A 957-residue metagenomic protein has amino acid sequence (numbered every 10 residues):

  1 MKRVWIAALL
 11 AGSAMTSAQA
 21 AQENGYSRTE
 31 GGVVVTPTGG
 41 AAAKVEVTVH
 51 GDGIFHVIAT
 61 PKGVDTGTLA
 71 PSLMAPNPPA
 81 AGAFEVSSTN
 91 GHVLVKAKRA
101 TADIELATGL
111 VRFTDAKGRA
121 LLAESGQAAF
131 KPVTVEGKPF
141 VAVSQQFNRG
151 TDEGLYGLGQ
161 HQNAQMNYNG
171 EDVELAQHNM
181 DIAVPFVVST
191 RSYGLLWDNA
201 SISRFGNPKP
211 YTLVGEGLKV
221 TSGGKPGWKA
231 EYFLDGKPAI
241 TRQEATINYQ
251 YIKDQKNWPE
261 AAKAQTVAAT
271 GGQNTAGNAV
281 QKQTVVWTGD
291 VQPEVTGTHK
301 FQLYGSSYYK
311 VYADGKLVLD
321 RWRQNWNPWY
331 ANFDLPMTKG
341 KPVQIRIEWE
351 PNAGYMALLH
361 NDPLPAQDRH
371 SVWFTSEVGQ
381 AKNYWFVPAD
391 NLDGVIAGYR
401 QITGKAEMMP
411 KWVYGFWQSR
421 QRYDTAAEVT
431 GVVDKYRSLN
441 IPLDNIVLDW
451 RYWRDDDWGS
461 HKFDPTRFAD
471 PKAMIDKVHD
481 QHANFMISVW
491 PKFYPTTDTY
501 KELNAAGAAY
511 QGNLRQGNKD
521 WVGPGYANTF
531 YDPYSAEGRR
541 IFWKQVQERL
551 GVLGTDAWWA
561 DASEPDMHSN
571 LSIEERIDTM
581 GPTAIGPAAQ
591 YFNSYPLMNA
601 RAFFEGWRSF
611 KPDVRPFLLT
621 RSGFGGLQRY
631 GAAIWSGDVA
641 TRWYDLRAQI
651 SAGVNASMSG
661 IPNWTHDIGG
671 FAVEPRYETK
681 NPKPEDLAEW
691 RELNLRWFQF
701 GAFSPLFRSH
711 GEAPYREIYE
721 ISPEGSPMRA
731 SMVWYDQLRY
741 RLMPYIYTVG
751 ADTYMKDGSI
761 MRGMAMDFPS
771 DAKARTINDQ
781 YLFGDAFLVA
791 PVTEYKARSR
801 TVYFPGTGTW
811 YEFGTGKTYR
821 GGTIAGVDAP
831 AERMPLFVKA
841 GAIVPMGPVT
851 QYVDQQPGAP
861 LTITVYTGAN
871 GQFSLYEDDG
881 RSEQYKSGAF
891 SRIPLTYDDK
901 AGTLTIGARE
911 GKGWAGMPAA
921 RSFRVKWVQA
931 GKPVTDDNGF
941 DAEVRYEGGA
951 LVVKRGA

Functional and structural regions predicted by a protein language model:
M1-Q19: Gram-negative bacterial Sec-dependent N-terminal signal peptides
A21-S27, T48-V93, F130-V135: A low-complexity, Ser/Thr/Gly/Pro-enriched, surface-exposed linker/loop concept that marks segments flanking
P37, S88-K225, I252, H299-L303 (+8 more regions): Catalytic and substrate-binding clefts that recognize carbohydrates or anionic sugar/phosphate headgroups
T68-F84, A313-F333, F813-A831, P933-G956: Solvent-exposed beta-strand/loop surfaces of large extracellular or lumenal domains
G215-V295, A381-M408, P727: Extended carbohydrate-recognition surfaces in non-catalytic/accessory domains of CAZymes and lectin-like proteins
Q292-K300, A901-G902: Extended extracellular/luminal ectodomain segments enriched in beta-structured repeat modules
A331-F333, Y355, P442-M732, D767-P769: Aromatic- and carboxylate-enriched substrate-binding clefts and catalytic-loop regions of carbohydrate-active enzymes
F604-F617, S622-W635, D645-A648, A656-H666 (+3 more regions): Catalytic core of carbohydrate-active enzymes
